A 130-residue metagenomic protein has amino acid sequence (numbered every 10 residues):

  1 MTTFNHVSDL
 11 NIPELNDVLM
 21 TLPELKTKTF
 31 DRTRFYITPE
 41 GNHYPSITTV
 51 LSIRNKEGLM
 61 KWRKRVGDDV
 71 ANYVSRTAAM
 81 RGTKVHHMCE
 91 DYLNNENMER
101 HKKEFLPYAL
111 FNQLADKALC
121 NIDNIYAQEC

Functional and structural regions predicted by a protein language model:
M1-C130: Metal-dependent nuclease catalytic cores that hydrolyze phosphodiester bonds in DNA/RNA, characterized by
